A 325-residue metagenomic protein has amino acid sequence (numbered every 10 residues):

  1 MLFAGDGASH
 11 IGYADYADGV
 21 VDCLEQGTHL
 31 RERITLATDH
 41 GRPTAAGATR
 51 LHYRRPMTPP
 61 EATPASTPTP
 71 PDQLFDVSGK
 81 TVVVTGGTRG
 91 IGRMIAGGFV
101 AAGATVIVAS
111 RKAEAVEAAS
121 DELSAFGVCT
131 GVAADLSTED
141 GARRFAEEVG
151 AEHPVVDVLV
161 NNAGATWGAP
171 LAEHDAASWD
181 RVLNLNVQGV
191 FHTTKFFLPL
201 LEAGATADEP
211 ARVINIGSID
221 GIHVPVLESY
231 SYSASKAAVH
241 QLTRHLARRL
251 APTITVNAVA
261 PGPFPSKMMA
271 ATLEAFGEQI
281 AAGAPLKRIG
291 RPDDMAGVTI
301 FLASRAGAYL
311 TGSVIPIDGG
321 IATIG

Functional and structural regions predicted by a protein language model:
L24-H29, R288-I317, A322-T323: C-terminal substrate-recognition "lid" of short-chain dehydrogenase/reductases
L36-Q73, H223, I300, T311-G325: Short C-terminal tail/terminal secondary-structure segment of NAD(P)H-dependent dehydrogenase/reductase domains
T88-R89: Conserved glycine-rich cofactor-binding loop
P170-L171, D175-L183, M269, I280: Substrate-binding pocket helix/loop in short-chain dehydrogenase/reductase
T194, S235, T243: Active-site helix of classical SDR
P199, A247-P252, A308: Alpha-helical segment proximal to the catalytic Tyr-Lys
S218: Residue(s) in the substrate-gating loop at a strand-loop-helix junction that position the organic substrate next
